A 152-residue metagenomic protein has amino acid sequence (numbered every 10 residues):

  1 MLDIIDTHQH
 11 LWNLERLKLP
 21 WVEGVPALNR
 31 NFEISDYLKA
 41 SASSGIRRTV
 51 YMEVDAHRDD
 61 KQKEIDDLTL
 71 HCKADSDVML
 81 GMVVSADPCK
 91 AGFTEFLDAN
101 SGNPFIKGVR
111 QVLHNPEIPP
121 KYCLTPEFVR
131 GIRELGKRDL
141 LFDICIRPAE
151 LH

Functional and structural regions predicted by a protein language model:
M1-T69: An N-terminally biased module of ancient metal coordination in phosphate/nucleic-acid-related enzymes
Q62-E150: Active-site gating/metal-coordination segments in enzymes
